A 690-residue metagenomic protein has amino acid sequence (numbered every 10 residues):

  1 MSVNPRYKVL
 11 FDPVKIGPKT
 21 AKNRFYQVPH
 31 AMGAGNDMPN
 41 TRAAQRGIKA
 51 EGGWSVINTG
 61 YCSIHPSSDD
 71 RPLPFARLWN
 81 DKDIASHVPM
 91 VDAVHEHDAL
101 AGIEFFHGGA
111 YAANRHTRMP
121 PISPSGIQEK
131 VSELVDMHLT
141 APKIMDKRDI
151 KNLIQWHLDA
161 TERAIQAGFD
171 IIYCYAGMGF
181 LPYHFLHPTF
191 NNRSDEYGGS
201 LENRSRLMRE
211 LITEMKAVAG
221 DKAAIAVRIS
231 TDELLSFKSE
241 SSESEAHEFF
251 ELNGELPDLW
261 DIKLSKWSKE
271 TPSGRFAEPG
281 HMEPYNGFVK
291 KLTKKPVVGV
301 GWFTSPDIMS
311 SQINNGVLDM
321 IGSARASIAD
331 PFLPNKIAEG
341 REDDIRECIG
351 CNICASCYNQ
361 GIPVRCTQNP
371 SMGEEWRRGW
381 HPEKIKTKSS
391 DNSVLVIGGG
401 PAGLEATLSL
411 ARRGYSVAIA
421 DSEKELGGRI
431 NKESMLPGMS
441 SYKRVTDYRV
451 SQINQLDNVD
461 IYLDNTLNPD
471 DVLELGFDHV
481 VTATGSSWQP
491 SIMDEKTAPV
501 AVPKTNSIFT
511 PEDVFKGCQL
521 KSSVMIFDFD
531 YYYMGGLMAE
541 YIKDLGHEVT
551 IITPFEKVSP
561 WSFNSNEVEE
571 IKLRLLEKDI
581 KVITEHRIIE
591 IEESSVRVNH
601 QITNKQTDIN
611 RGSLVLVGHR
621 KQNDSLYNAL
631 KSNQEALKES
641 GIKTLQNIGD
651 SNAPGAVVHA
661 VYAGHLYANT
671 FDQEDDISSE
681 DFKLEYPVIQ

Functional and structural regions predicted by a protein language model:
M1-I397, P401, A406-V417, Q489 (+2 more regions): Flavin-dependent oxidoreductase catalytic cores
V28, E104, Y175-G177, Y183 (+22 more regions): Generic beta-strand/beta-sheet core signal
I212, R377-S389, R412, S416 (+6 more regions): Flanking helices and flexible, charged tails adjoining ferredoxin-like Fe-S electron-transfer domains in multi-subunit
S268, S327-D330, E425-G427, Q489 (+2 more regions): Short gly/pro/ser/thr-enriched loop/turn and capping motifs at secondary-structure boundaries
K269-R275, P296, D319, I430-G438 (+2 more regions): Short beta-alpha connecting loops at secondary-structure transitions that line or flank enzyme active sites
K388-I419, Y462-L473, T484-P499, T505-F563 (+2 more regions): Rossmann-like dinucleotide/flavin-binding elements
G428-F477, S562-R587, S594-S595: N-terminal Rossmann-like dinucleotide/flavin-binding domain of flavoprotein oxidoreductases that bind FAD/FMN
